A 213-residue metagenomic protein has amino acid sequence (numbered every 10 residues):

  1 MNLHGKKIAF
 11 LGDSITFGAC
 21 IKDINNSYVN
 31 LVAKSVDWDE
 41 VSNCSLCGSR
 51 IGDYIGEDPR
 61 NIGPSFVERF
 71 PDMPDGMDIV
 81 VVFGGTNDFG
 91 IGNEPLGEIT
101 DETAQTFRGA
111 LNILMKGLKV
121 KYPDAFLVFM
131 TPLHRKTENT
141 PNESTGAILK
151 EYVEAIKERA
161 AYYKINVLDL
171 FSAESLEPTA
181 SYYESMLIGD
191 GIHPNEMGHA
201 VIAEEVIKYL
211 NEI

Functional and structural regions predicted by a protein language model:
K7, I79, A125-F126, N166: Proline-centered loop/turn at the N-terminus of a beta-strand
K7-A9, I15-G109: Conserved SGNH/GDSL esterase-like catalytic core that processes O-acyl groups on lipids and polysaccharides
N30-L31, K116, E154-K157: Active-site phosphate/pyrophosphate- and oxyanion-stabilizing loops and adjacent acidic/basic residues in soluble
W38, V120-F126: A short helix->loop->beta-strand "cap" motif at the edges of active sites that frequently abuts
F70, L111-M115, V153: Generic structural signal for well-ordered alpha-helices, preferentially at hydrophobic/aromatic core positions
V81-F83, F126-M130, G146: Conserved, well-ordered alpha-helix/loop/beta-strand core segments that scaffold catalytic motifs
P132-I213: Catalytic His-Asp segment of secreted/periplasmic serine-dependent ester chemistry enzymes
